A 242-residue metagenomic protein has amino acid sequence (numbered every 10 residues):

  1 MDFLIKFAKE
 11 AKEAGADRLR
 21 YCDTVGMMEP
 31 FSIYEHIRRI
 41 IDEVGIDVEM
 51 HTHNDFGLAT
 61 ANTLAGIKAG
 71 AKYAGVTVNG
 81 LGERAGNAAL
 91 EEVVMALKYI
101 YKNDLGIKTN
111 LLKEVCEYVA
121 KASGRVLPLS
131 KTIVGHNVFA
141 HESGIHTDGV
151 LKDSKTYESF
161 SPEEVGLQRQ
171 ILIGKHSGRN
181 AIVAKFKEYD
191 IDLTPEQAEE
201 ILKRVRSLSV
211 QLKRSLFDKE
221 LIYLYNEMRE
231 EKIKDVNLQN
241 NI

Functional and structural regions predicted by a protein language model:
M1-I46, L64-A71: Alpha/beta enzyme core
L19-Y21, I46-T52, A74-V76, V93: Hydrophobic faces of well-ordered beta-strands that scaffold small-molecule active sites in alpha/beta enzyme cores
Y21-D23, A69-G86: Glycine-rich phosphate-binding active-site loops on the catalytic face of alpha/beta enzymes
D23-M27, T52-L58, V78-G82: Active-site-proximal loop/turn and secondary-structure-junction residues that shape catalytic pockets, frequently
H36-R39, A89-E92, V115: Alpha-helical scaffold elements adjacent to nucleotide-binding pockets in ATP/GTP-utilizing enzyme cores
A59-N62, G86-E92, G178, I182: Catalytic-loop motifs flanking and including active-site residues across diverse enzymes
G82-K108: C-terminal helical cap(s) of enzyme catalytic domains, especially alpha/beta-barrels
Y101-I242: A mid-to-C-terminal "edge-of-domain" accessory segment
